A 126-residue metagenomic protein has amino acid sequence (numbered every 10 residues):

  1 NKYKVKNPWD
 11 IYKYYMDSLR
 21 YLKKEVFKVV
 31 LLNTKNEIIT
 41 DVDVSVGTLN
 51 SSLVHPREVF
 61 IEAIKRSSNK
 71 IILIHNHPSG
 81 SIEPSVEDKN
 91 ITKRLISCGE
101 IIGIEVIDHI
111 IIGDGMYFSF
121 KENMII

Functional and structural regions predicted by a protein language model:
N1-T34, I38-I39: Long amphipathic N-terminal alpha/beta scaffold segment
N33-K35, S45-I126: Active-site-proximal loop/helix of nucleotide/amide-processing enzymes and allied scaffolds
